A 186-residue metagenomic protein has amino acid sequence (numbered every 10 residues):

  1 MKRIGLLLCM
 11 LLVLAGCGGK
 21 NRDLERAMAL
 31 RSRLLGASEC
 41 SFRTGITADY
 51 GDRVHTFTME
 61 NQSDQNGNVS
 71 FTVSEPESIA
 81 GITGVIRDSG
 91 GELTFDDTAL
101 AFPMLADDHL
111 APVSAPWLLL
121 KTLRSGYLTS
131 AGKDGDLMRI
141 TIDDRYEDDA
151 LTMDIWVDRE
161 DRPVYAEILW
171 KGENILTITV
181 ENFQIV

Functional and structural regions predicted by a protein language model:
M1-A15: Sec-dependent bacterial lipoprotein signal peptides
G16-S63, V186: N-terminal leader/targeting segments and the immediate start of mature chains
L35, T44-T47, L93-Y146: Flexible, processing/modification-adjacent segments and terminal tails in exported/periplasmic/extracellular proteins
G36-E39, N61-V69, V85-G90, D134-G135 (+2 more regions): Short, solvent-exposed coil/turn segments at beta-strand boundaries
Y50-V54, P76-A80, E147, E173-I175: Solvent-exposed loop/turn segments connecting transmembrane beta-strands in outer-membrane beta-barrel proteins
T56-E60, G81-T83, T152-D154, T177-T179: Well-ordered beta-strand positions in beta-sheet-rich domains
S63-L118, N174: An acidic-aromatic
A131-V186: Gly/Pro-enriched, hydrophobic low-complexity segments that function as extracytoplasmic propeptides/linkers
